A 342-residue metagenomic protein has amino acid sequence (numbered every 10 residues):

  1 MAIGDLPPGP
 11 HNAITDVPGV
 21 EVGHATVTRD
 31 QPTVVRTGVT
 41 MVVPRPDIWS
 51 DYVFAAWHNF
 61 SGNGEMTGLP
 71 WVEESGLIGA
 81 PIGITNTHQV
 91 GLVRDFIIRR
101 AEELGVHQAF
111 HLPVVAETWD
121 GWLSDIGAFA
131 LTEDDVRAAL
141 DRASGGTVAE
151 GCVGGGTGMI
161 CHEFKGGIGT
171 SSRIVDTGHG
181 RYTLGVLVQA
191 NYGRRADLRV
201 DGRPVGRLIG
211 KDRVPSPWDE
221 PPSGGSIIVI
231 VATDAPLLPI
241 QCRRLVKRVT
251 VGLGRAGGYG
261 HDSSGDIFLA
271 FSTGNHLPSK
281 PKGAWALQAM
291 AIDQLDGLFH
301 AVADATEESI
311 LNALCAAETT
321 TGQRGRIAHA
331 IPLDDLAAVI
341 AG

Functional and structural regions predicted by a protein language model:
M1-G342: Alpha/propeptide regions of enzymes that mature by internal proteolysis
